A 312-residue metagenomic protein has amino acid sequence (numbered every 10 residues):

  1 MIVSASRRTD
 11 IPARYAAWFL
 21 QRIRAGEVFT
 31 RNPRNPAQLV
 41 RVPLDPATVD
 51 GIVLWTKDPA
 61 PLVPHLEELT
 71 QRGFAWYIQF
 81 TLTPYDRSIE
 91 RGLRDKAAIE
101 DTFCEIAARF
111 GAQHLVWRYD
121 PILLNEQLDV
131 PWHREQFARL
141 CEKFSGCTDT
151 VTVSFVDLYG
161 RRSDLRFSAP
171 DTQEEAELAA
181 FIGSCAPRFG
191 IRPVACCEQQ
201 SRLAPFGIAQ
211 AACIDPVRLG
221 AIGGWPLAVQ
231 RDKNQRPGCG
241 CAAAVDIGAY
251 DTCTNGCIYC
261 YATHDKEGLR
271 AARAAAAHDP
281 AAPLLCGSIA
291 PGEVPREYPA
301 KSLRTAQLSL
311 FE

Functional and structural regions predicted by a protein language model:
M1-I89, K96-A112, K266-E312: Conserved Radical SAM active-site core
T9, D58, L82-D86, P121-L123 (+2 more regions): Active-site-proximal loop/turn and secondary-structure-junction residues that shape catalytic pockets, frequently
V63-L66, I89-G92, E126-H133, R161-R166 (+1 more regions): A short acidic (Asp/Glu
A98-D164, A180-E198: Conserved C-terminal portion of the radical SAM core fold that forms the substrate/S-adenosylmethionine-binding
Q173-G240: A C-terminal junction/extension of Radical SAM enzymes
P193-V194, G207-A228, A242, T263-A274 (+3 more regions): Intrinsically disordered, low-complexity segments enriched in serine, threonine, and glycine
P237, V245-D265: Local cysteine-cluster metal-coordination motifs and their immediate loop/turn environment, predominantly Fe-S cluster
